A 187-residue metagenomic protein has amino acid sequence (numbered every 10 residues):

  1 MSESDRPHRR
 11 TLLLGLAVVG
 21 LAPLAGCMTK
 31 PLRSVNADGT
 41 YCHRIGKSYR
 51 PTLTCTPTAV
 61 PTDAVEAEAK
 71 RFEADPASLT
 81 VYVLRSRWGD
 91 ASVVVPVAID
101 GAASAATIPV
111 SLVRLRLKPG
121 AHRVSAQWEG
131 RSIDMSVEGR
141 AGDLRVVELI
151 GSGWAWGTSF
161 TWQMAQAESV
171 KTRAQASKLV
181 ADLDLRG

Functional and structural regions predicted by a protein language model:
M1-H8, L14-A25: N-terminal secretory signal peptides
R9-R10, P109: Generic low-polarity alpha-helical segments
R10-T11, V124: Compositionally biased, intrinsically disordered low-complexity segments enriched in polar/proline residues
L13-L14, S177: General helical structural elements
C27-G187: Short loop/turn and low-complexity linker motifs enriched in small/turn-promoting residues
